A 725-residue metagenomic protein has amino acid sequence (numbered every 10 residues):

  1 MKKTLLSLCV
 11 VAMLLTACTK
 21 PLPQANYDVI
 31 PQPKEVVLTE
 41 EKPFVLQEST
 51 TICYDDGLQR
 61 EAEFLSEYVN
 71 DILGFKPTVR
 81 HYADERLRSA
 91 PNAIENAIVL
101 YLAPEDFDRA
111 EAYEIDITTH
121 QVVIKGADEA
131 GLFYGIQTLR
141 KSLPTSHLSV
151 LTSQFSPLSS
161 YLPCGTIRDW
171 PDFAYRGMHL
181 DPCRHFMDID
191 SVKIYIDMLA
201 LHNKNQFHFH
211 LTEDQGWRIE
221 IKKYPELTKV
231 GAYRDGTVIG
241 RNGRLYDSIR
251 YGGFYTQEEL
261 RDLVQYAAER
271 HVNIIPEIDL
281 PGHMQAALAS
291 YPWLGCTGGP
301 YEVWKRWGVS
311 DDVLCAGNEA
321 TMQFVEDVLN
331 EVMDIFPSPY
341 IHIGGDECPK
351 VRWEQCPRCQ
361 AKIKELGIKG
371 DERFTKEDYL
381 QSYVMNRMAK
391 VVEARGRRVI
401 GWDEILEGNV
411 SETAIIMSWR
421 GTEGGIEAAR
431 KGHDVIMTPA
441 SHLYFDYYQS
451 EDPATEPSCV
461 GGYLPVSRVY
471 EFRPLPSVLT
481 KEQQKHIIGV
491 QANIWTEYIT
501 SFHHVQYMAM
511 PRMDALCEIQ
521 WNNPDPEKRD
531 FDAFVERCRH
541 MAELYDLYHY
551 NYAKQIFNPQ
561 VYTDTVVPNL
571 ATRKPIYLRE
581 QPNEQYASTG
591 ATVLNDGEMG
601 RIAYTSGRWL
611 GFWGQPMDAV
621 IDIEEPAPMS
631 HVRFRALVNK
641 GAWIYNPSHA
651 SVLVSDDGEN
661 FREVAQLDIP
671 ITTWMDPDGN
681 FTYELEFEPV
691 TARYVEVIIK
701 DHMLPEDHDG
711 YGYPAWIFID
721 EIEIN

Functional and structural regions predicted by a protein language model:
M1-D28: Bacterial Sec-dependent N-terminal signal peptides
T19-H147, L151, L158-F173, H504 (+2 more regions): Contiguous, structured surface segment used for ligand recognition
D106-H147, L151, P157-Y340, R387 (+2 more regions): Feature activates predominantly on carbohydrate-active enzymes
C183, T212-G216, D279-H283, D346-K350 (+4 more regions): Active-site beta-loop-alpha junctions enriched in small/polar residues
P292, W304-K305, V309-E412, W419-E427: Active-site neighborhood of glycoside hydrolase catalytic domains
V399-A414, R420-V566: Flexible, acidic glycine-rich loops studded with aromatic residues
T565-M599: Predominantly extracellular/luminal regions of secreted and cell-surface proteins, especially disulfide-bonded
G600-A665, I669, P677-N725: Aromatic, loop-rich ligand-recognition surfaces of beta-strand-rich domains
